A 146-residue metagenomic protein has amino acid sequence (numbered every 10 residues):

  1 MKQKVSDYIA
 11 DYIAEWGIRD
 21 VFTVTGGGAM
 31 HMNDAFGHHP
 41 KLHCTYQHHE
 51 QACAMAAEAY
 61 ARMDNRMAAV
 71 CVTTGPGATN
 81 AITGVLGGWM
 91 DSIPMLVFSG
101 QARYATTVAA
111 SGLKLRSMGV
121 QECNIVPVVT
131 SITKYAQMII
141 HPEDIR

Functional and structural regions predicted by a protein language model:
M1-R146: N-terminal alpha/beta PP-like core and its mobile active-site loop of ThDP/TPP-dependent enzymes
